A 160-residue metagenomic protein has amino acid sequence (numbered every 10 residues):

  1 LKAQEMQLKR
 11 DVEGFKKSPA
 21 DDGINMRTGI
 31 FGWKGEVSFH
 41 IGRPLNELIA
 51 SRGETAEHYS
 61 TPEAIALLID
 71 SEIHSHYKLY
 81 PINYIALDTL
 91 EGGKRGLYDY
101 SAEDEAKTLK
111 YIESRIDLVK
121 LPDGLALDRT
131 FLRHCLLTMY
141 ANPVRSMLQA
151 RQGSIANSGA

Functional and structural regions predicted by a protein language model:
L1-A160: Membrane-interfacial terminal anchoring regions of lipid-handling membrane enzymes
